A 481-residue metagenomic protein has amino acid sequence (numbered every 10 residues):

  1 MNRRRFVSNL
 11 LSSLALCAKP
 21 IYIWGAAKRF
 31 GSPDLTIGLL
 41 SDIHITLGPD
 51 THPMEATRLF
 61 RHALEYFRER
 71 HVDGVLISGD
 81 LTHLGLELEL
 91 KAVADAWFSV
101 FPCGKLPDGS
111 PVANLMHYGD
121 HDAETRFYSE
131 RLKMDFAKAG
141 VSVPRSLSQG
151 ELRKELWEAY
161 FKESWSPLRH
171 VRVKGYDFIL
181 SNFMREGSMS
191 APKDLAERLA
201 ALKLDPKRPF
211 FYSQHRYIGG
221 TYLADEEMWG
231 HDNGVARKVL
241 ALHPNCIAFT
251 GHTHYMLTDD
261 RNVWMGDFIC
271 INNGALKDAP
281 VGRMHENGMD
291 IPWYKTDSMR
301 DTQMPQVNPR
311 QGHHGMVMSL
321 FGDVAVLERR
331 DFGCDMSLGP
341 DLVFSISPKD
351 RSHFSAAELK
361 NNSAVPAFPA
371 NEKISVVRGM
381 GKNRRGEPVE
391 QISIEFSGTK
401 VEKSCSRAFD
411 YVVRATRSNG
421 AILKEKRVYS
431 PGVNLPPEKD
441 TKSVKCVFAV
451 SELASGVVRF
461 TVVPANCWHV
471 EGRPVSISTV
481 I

Functional and structural regions predicted by a protein language model:
R5-G25: N-terminal export signals
W24-K91: N-terminal active-site segment of His-dependent metallophosphoesterases
L40-S41, V75-D80, A113-D120, Y212-Q214 (+2 more regions): Active-site neighborhood of phospho(di)ester-bond hydrolases with catalytic His/Asp-centered motifs
L86-A200, L204-D205, G234-L242, T258 (+3 more regions): Extended active-site neighborhood of metal-dependent phosphoesterases/phosphodiesterases
T296-R417, A421-R427, P474-V475: A short C-terminal boundary segment appended to hydrolase-like catalytic domains
V412-L453: Recognizes extended acidic, P/S/T-rich segments that occur within or adjacent to Ig-like beta-sandwich modules
E452-W468: Beta-strand-rich modules
H469-I481: Extracellular fibronectin type III
